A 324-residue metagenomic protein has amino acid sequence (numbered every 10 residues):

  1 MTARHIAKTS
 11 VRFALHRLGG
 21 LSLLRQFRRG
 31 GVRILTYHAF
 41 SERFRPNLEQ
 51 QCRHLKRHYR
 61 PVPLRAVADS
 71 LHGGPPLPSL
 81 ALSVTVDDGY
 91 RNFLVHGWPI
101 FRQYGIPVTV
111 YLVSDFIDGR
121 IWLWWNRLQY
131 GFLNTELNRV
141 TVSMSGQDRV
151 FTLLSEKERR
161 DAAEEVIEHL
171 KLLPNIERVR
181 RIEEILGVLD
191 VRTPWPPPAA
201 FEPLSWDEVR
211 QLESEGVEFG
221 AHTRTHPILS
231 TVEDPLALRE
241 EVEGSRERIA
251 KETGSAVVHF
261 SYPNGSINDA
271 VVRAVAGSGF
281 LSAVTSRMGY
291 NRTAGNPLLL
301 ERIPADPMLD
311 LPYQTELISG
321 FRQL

Functional and structural regions predicted by a protein language model:
M1-T85, N92-L94, V108, R120-V142 (+4 more regions): C-terminal active-site subregion of NodB/CE4 polysaccharide deacetylases
R4-V11, L15, I121-E218: Extended, charge-rich helix/loop segments that form flexible, surface "patches" used to engage negatively charged
H96-S114: A short alpha/beta connector and helix-capping loop motif
P99, R210, V272-R273: Alpha-helical segments flanking ligand/cofactor-binding loops in enzyme cores
G220-H222: Short, conserved beta-strand edge motifs with alternating hydrophobic and charged residues
